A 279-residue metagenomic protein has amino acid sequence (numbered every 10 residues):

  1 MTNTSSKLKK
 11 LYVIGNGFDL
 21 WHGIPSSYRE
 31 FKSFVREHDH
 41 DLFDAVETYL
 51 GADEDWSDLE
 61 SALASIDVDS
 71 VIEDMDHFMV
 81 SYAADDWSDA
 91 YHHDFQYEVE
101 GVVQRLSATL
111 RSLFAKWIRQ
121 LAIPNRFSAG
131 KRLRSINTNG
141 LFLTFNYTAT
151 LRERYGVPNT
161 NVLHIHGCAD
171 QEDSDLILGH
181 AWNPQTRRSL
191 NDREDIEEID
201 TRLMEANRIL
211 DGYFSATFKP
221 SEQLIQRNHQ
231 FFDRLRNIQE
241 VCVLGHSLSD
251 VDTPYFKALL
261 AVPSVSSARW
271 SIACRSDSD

Functional and structural regions predicted by a protein language model:
T2-K10, H22, E30, V35-E172 (+3 more regions): Active-site periphery "cap/insert" segments of enzyme catalytic domains
D19-P25: Short N-terminal binding/cap micro-motifs at the start of the first secondary-structure element
F43, W182-T186: Membrane-interface amphipathic segments in extracytoplasmic regions
G51, T186-R236: Acidic, metal/cofactor-coordinating or nucleic-acid-engaging core segments within structured domains
D170-A181: Short, charged, surface-exposed secondary-structure boundary motifs
S276-D279: Carbohydrate transferase catalytic cores enriched for Leloir-type hexosyltransferases
